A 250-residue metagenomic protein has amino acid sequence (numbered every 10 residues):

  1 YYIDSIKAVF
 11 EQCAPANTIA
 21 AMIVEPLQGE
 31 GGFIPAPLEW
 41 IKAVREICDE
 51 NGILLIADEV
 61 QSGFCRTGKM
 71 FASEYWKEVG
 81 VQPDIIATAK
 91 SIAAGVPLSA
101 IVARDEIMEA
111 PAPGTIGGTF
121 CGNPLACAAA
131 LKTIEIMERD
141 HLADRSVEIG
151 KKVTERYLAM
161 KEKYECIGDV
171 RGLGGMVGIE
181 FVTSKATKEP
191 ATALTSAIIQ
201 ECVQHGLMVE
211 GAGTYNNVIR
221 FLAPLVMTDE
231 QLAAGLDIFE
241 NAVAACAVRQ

Functional and structural regions predicted by a protein language model:
Y1-Q250: Conserved N-terminal phosphate-binding loop of PLP-dependent enzymes in the Aspartate aminotransferase
